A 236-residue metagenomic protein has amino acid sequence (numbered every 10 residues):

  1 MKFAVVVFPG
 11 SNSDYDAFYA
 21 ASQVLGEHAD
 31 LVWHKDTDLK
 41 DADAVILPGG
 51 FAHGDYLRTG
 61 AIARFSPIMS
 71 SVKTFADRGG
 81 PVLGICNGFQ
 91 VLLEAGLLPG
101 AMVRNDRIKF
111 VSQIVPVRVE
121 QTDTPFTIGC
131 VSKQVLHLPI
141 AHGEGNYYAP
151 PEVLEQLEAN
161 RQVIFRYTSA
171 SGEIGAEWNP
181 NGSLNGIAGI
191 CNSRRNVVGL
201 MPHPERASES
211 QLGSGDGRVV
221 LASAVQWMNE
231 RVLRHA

Functional and structural regions predicted by a protein language model:
M1, K133-V135, N192-V197: Beta-strand-turn-beta hairpins that frame and shape the catalytic cleft of phosphate-ester-processing enzymes
M1-I85, L93-P99, V103-V111, R118 (+4 more regions): N-terminal beta1-alpha1 cap of cysteine-dependent amidohydrolase-like domains
F3-A4, H137-A141, V198-M201: Active-site-proximal beta-strand elements of phosphoester/diester hydrolases
G50-F51, G88, G143, P204: Active-site metal-binding loops of divalent metal-dependent hydrolases
R78-G79, A159-R161, S193: Structured helix-beta-strand junction loops
L97-L184: Pocket-forming structural segment of enzyme catalytic cores
I187-Q211, V220: A glycine-centered loop/beta-turn motif at secondary-structure junctions
